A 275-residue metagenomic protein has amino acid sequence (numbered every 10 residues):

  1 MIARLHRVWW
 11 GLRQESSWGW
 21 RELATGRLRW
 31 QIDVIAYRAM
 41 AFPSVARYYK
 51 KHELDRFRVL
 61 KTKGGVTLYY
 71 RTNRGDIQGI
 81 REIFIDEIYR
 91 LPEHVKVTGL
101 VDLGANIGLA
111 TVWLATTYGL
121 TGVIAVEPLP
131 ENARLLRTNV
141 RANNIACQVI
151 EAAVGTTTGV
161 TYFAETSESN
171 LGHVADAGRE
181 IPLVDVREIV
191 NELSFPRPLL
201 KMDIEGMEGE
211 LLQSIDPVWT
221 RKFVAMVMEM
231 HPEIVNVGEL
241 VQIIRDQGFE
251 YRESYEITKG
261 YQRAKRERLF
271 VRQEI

Functional and structural regions predicted by a protein language model:
M1-I275: Phosphate/nucleotide-binding beta-alpha loop and adjacent structural elements of enzyme active sites
